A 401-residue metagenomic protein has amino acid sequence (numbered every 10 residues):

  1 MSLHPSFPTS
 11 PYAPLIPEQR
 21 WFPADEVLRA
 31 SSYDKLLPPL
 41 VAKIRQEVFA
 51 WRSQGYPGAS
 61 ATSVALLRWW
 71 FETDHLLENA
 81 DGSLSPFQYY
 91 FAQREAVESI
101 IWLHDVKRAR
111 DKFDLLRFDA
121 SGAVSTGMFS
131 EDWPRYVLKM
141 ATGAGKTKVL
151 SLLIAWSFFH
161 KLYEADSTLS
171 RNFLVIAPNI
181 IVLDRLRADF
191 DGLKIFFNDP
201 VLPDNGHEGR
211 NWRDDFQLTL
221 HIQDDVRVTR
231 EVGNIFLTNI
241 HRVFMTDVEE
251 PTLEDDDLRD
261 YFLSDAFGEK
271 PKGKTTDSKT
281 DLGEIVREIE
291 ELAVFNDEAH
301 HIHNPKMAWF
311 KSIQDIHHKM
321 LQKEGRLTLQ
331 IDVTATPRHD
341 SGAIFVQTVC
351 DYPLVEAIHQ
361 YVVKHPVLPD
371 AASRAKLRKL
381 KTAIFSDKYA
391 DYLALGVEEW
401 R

Functional and structural regions predicted by a protein language model:
M1-R401: RecA-like P-loop NTPase motor core of helicase/translocase proteins
